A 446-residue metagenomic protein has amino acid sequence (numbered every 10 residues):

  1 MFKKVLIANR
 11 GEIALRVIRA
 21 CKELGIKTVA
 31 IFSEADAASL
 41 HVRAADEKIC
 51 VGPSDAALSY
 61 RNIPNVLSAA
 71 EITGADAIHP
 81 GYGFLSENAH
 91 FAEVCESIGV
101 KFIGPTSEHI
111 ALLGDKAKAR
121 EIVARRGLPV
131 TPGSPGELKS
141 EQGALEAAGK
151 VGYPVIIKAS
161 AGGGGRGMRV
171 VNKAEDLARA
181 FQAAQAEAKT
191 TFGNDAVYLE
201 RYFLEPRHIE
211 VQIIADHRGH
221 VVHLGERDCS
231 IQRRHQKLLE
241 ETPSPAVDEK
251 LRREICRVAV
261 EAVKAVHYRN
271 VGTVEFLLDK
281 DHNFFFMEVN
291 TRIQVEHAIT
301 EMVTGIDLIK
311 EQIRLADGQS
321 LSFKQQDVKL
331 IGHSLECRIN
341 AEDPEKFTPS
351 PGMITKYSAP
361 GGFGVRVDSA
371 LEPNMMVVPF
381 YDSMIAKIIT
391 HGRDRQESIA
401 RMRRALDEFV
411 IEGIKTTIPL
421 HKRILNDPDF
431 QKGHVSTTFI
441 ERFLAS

Functional and structural regions predicted by a protein language model:
M1-R126, L138-E146: ATP-binding N-terminal substructure of ATP-dependent carboxylate-amine bond-forming enzymes
I7-I26, K48-C50, E71-T73, A89 (+6 more regions): ATP-dependent carboxylate activation and anion-phosphoryl transfer catalytic cores that bind Mg-ATP to form
G133-S134: Conserved beta3 strand of the protein kinase N-lobe
E146-I156: Acidic/histidine-enriched active-site and ligand-binding environments that engage anionic O-linkages
